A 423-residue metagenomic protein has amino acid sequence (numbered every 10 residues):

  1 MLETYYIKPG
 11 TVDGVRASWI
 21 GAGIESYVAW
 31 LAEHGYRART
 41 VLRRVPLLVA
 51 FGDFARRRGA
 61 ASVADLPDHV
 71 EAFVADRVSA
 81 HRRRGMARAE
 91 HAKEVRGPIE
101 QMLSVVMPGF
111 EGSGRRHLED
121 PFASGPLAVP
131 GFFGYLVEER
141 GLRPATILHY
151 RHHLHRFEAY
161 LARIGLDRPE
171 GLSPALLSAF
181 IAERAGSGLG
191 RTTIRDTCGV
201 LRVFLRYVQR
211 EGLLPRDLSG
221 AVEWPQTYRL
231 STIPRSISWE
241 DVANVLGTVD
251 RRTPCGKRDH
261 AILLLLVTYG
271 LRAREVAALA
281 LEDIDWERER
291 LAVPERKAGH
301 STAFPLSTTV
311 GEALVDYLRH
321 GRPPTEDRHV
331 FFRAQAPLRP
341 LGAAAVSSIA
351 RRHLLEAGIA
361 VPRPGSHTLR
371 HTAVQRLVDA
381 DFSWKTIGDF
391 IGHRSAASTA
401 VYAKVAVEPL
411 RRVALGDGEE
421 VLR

Functional and structural regions predicted by a protein language model:
M1-R423: Conserved catalytic core of the tyrosine transesterase superfamily
